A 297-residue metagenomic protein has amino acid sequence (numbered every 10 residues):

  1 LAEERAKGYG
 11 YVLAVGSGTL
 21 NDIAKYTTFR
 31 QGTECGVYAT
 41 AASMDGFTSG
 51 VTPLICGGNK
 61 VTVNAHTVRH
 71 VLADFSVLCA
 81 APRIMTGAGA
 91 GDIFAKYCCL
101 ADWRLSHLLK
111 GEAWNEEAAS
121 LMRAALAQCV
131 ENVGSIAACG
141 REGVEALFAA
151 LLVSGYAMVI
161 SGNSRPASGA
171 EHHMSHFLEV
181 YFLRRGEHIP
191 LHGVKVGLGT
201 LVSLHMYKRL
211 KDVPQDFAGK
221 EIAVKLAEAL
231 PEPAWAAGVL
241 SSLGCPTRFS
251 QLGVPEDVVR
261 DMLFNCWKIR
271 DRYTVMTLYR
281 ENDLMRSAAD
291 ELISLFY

Functional and structural regions predicted by a protein language model:
L1-E34, S135-A146: N-terminal small/polar loop signature for handling phosphorylated ligands or for N-terminal nucleophile
L13-V15, G36-Y38, A73, A167-G169: General beta-strand structural signal in soluble alpha/beta enzymes
A24, D45, A80, F177-L178: Generic hydrophobic alpha-helical membrane-span motif
R30-Q128: A glycine/threonine-rich phosphate-anchoring loop and its flanking beta-alpha core in nucleotide/phosphate-binding
I93, R209-Y297: C-terminal charged capping/lid subdomain of soluble metabolic enzymes
A119-V239: Active-site segments that bind and position negatively charged phosphate/pyrophosphate groups
